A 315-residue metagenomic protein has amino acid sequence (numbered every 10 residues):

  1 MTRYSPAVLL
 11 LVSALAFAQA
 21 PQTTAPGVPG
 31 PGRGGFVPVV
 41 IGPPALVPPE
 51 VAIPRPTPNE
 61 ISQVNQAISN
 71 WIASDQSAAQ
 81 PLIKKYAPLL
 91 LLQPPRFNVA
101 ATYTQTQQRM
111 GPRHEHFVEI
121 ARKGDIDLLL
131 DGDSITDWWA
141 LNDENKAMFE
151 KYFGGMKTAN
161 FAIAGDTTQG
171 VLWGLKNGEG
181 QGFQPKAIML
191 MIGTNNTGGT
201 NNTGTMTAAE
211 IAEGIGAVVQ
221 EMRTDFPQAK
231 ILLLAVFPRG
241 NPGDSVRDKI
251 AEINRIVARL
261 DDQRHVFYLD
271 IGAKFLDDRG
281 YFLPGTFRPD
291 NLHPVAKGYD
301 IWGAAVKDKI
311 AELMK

Functional and structural regions predicted by a protein language model:
T2-D131, I135-K146, K151, E312-K315: N-terminal secretory targeting modules
G42, Q105-G111, L141-E144, E210 (+5 more regions): Mature catalytic domains of secreted/periplasmic carbohydrate-active enzymes
R113-L129, L172-Q181, Q220-R223: Short amphipathic alpha-helices and their capping/turn segments at secondary-structure boundaries
D127-G132, K157-A162, K186-I192, N196 (+3 more regions): Structural recognition of the beta-strand scaffold that forms the well-ordered cores of secreted hydrolase catalytic
L130, D166, G170, M206 (+6 more regions): Extracytoplasmic/secreted proteins, especially bacterial periplasmic and envelope-associated proteins
D137-M148, Y152-G154, T168-G216, E221 (+2 more regions): Oxyanion-hole/transition-state-stabilizing segment in secreted/luminal serine hydrolases and related acyltransferases
P238-K315: Catalytic His-Asp segment of secreted/periplasmic serine-dependent ester chemistry enzymes
